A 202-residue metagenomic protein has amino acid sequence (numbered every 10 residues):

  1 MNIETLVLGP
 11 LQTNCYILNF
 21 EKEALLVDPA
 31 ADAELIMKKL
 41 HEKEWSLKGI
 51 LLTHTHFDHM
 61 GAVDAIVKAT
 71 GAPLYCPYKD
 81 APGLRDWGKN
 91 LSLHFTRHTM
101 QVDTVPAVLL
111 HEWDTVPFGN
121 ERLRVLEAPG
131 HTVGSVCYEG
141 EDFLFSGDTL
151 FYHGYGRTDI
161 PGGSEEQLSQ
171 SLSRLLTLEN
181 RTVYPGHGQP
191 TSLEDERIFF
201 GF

Functional and structural regions predicted by a protein language model:
M1-I3, F118-R122: Conserved N-terminal entry element of GNAT/NAT acetyltransferase domains
M1-K43, C137-G147: Conserved beta-strand hairpin/beta-sheet module of binuclear metal-dependent hydrolase folds, prominently
E4, L51, Y75, V108-L110 (+3 more regions): Hydrophobic/aromatic beta-strand patches that form the interior of the parallel beta-sheet core in alpha/beta enzyme
L18, T53, A128: Conserved S/T- and glycine-rich ATP-binding loop of Class I adenylate-forming
A24, N90-L93, R122-F202: Metallo-beta-lactamase
P29, H54-T55, Y78-K79, G140 (+2 more regions): Short secondary-structure boundary segments
P29, M60, L168, L172: Aromatic/hydrophobic pocket-lining residues that form the small-molecule binding cavity in soluble enzyme cores
D32-P117: Active-site HxH/HxHxD metal-binding segment of metal-dependent hydrolases
